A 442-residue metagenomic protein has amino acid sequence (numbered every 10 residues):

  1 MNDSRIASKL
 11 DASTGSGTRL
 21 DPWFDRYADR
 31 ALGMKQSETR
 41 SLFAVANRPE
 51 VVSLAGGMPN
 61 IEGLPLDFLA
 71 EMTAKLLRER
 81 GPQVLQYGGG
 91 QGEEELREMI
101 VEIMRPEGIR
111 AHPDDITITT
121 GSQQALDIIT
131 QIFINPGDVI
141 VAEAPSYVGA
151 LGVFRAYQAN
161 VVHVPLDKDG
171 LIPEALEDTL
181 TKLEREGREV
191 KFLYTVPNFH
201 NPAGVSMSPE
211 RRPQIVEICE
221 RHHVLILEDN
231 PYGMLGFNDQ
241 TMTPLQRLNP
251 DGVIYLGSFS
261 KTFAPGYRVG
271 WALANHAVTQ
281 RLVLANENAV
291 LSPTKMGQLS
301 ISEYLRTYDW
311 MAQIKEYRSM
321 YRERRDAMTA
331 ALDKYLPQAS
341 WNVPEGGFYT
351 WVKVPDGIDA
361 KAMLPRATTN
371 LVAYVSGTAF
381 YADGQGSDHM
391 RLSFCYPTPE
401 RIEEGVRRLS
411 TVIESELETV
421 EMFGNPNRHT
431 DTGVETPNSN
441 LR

Functional and structural regions predicted by a protein language model:
N2-S13, T369-N370, A382-R442: PLP-dependent enzyme catalytic core of the Aspartate aminotransferase-like
G15-P22, D29-G121, I128, R306-T307 (+3 more regions): N-terminal small-domain helix-loop-helix segment of the aminotransferase-like
R78-H223, G233-I254, Y321, E400 (+1 more regions): Conserved core of the PLP fold type I
D229: Glycine-centered flexible beta-alpha turn that most often forms the glycine-rich phosphate-binding loop
R247-S319: Conserved core segment of the aminotransferase class I/II
L273, W351-K353, S393-C395: Short hydrophobic/aromatic beta-strand micro-patches that form the beta-sheet surface supporting nucleotide- or nucleic
S302, S319-T329, S340-K353: Conserved glycine-rich beta-strand-loop-beta hairpin in the small C-terminal domain of fold type I
I358-M363, E400-E404: Short, conserved charged micro-motifs
